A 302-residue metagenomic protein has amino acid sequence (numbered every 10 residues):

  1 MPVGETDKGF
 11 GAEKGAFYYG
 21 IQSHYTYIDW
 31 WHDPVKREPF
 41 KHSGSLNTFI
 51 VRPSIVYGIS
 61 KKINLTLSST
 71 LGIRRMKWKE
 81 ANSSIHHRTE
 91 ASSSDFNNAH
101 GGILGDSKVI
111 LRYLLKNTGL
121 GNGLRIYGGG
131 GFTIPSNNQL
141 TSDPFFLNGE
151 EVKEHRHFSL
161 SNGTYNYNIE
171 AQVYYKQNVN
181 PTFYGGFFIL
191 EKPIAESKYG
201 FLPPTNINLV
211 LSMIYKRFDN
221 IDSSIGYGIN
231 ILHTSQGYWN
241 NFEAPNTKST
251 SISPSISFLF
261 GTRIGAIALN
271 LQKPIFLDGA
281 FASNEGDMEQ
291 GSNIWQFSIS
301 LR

Functional and structural regions predicted by a protein language model:
D7-A16, K62, N117-I126, L140-T141 (+3 more regions): Short loop/turn motifs that connect adjacent beta-strands in outer-membrane beta-barrel proteins
E13-G15, N47-V51, S93, G101-S107 (+5 more regions): Residues that define the transmembrane beta-barrel architecture of outer-membrane proteins
F17-I21, L65-L67, V109, L124-G130 (+7 more regions): Transmembrane beta-strands of outer-membrane beta-barrel proteins
Q22-T26, S69-G72, L114, G131-P135 (+4 more regions): Outer-membrane beta-barrel pore domains and translocons
S23, Y57, Y113-L115, F132 (+4 more regions): Residue-level signature of outer-membrane beta-barrel architecture
Y25-I50: Surface-exposed strand-loop-strand hairpins of Gram-negative outer-membrane beta-barrel proteins
W31-P34, L190-R302: Outer membrane beta-barrel transmembrane domains
K77-G200: Outer-membrane pore/translocation modules
